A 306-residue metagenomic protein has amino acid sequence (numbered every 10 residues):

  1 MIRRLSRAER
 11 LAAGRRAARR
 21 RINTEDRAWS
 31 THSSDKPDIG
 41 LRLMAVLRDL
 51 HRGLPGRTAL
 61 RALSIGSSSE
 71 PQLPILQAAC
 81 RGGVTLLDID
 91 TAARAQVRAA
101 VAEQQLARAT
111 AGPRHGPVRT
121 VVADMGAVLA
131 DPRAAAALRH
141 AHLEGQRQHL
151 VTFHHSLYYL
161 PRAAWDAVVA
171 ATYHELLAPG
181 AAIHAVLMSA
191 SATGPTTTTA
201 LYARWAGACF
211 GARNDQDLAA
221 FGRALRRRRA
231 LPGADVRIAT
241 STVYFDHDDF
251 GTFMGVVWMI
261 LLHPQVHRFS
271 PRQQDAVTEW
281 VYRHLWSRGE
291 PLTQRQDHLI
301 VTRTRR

Functional and structural regions predicted by a protein language model:
M1-A59: Class I SAM-dependent methyltransferase Rossmann-like catalytic core, especially the SAM/SAH-binding loop
R61-A134: Class I SAM-dependent methyltransferase SAM/SAH-binding core
S68, R229, G233-R306: Conserved Class I S-adenosyl-L-methionine
T152: A conserved beta-strand element that flanks and buttresses the S-adenosyl-L-methionine
H155-S156: Short catalytic micro-motifs in class I SAM-dependent methyltransferases
Y159-T172: A short, conserved alpha-helix within the catalytic core of class I
G180-R213: Conserved class I S-adenosyl-L-methionine
A212-A230: Short alpha-helix
